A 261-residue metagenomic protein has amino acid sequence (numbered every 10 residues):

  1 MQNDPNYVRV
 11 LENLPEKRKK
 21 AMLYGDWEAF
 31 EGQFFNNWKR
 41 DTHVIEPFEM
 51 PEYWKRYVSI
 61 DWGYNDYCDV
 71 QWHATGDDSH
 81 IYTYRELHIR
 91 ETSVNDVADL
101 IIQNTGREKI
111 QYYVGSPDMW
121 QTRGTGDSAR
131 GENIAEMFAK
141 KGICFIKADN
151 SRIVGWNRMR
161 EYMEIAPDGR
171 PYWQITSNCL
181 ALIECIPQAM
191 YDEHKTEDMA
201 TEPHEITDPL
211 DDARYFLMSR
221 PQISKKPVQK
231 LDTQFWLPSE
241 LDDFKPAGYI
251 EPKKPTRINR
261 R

Functional and structural regions predicted by a protein language model:
M1-W62: ATPase catalytic-site recognition across NTP-hydrolyzing enzymes
A29-E46, M218-Q222, T233, L237 (+1 more regions): Accessory terminal regions of nucleic-acid processing enzymes
E31-G32, P47, D66-C68, T92-N95 (+1 more regions): Short acidic/glycine-rich loop or secondary-structure boundary segments that cap or lie
Y64-Y67, D78-H80: Coil-to-beta-strand transition motifs
Y67-H73, R214: Short beta-strand scaffold segments in enzyme catalytic cores
C68, Q111, L210: Residue-level detector of short, conserved catalytic/binding motifs and their immediate flanks
D78-E202, P221-K230, F235-L237, D242-R261: Mg2+-dependent endonuclease catalytic cores in nucleic-acid-processing enzymes, primarily RNase H-like
D208-F216: Stable alpha-helical structural segments in soluble proteins, enriched in small hydrophobic residues
